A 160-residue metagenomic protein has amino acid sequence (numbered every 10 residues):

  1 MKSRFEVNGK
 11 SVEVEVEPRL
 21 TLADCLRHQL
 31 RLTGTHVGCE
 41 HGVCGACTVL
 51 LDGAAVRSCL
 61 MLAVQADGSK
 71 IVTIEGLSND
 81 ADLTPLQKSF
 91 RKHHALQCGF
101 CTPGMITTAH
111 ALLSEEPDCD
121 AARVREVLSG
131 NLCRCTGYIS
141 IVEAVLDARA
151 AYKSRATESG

Functional and structural regions predicted by a protein language model:
M1-G160: Signature of N-terminal electron-transfer/Fe-S-associated modules in redox systems
